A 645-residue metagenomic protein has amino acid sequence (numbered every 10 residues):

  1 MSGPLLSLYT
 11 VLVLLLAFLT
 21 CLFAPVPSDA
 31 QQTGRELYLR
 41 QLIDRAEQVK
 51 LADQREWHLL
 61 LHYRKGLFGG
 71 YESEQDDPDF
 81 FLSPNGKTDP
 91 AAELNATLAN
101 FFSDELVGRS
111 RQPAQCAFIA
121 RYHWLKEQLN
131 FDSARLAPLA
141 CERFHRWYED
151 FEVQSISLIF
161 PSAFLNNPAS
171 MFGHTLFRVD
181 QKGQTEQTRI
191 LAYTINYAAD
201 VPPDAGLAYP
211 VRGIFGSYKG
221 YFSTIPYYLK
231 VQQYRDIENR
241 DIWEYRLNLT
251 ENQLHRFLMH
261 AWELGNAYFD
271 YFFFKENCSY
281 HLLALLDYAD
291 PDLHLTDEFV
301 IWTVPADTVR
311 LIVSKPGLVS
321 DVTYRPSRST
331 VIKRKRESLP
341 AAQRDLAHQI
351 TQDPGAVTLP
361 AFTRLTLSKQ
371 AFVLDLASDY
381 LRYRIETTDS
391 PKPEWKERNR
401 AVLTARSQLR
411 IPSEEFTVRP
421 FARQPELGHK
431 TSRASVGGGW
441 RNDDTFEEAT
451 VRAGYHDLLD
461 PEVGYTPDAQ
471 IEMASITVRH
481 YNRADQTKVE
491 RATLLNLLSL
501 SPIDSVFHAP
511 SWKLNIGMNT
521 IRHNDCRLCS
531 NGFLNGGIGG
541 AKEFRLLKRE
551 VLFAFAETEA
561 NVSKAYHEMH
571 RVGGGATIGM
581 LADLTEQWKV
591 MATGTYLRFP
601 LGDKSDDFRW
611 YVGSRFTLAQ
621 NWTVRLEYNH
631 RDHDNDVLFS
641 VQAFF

Functional and structural regions predicted by a protein language model:
G70-E152: Low-complexity, highly charged intrinsically disordered N-terminal segments that act as targeting/localization
E152-I237, T445, V451, H480-K488 (+2 more regions): Glycine-rich catalytic cores of cysteine/serine-nucleophile enzymes that process amide/ester linkages in cell-envelope
K275, S279, T323-R328, R334-D468: Outer-membrane beta-barrel initiation region
S432-V436, A449, E472-A474, H508-I516 (+6 more regions): Transmembrane beta-strands of outer-membrane beta-barrel proteins
G438-D444, Y455-D457, S475-A484, N496-L500 (+7 more regions): Transmembrane beta-strands of outer-membrane beta-barrel pores
D443-V451, Q486-A492, L528-G536, E568-G574 (+2 more regions): Residues that define the transmembrane beta-barrel architecture of outer-membrane proteins
V451, R615-F616, D634-F645: Outer-membrane beta-barrel "beta-signal"
D457-G464, S499-F507, E543-F553, A582-A592 (+2 more regions): Repeated loop/turn-to-beta-strand initiation elements of outer-membrane beta-barrel proteins
